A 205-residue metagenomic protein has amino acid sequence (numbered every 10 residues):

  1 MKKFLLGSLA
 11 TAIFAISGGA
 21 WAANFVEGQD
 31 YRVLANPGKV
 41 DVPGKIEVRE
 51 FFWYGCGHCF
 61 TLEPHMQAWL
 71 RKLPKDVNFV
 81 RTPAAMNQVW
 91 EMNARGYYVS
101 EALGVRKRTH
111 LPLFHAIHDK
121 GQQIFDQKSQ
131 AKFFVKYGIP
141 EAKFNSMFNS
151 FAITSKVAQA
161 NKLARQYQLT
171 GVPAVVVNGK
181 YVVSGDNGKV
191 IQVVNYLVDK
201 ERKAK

Functional and structural regions predicted by a protein language model:
K2-Q88, N161, R165-Q166, D199-K205: Extracytoplasmic thiol/disulfide redox context detector
K3-L5, W53, K136-K205: C-terminal cap of thioredoxin/glutaredoxin-like
V26, G104, F125, I139 (+1 more regions): Short coil/turn linker and secondary-structure boundary residues
D30-L34, C59-L62, N93-Y98, I124-K128 (+1 more regions): Short acidic/polar alpha-helix capping motifs at helix-coil junctions
G55-H58, A85-V89, A116-K120, A152-I153 (+1 more regions): Solvent-exposed loop/turn segments at secondary-structure junctions within structured extracellular/periplasmic domains
E63-L70, N93-Y97, H110, Q127 (+5 more regions): Extracytoplasmic/secreted envelope proteins and their assembly/folding machinery, especially bacterial periplasmic
L73-L103, K107-V135: Structural microenvironment flanking redox-active thiols in thiol-disulfide oxidoreductases
